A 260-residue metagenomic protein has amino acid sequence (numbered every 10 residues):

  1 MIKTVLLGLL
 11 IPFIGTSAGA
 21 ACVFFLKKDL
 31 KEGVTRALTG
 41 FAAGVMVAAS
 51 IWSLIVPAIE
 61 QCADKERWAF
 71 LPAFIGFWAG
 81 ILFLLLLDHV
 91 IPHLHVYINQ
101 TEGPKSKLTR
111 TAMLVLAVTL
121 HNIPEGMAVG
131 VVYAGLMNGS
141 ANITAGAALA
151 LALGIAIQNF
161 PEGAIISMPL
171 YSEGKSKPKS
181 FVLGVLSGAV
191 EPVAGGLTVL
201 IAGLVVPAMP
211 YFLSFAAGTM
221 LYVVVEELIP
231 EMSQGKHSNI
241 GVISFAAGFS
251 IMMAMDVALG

Functional and structural regions predicted by a protein language model:
M1-G260: Intrinsically disordered, metal-sensing/regulatory segments
